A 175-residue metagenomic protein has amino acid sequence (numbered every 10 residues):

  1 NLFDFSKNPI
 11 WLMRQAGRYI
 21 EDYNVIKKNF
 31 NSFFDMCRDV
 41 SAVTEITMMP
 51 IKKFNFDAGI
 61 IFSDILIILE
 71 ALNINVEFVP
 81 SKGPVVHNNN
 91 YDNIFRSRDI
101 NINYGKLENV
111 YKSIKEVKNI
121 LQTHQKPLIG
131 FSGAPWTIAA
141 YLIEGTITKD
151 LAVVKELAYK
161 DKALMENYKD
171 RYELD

Functional and structural regions predicted by a protein language model:
N1-F78: N-terminal basic, low-complexity leaders that serve as flexible interaction/assembly modules and, when applicable, as
E77-D175: Active-site-proximal, glycine-rich beta->alpha crossover segments in alpha/beta enzymes that shape flexible
